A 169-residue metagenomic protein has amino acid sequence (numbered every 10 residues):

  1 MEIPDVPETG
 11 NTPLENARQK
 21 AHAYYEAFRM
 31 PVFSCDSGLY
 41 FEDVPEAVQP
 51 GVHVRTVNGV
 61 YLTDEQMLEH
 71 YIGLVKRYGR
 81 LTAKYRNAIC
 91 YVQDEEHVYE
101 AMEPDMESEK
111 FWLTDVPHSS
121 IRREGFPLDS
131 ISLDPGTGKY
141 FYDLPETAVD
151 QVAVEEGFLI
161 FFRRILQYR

Functional and structural regions predicted by a protein language model:
M1-R169: Anionic-ligand binding patches
